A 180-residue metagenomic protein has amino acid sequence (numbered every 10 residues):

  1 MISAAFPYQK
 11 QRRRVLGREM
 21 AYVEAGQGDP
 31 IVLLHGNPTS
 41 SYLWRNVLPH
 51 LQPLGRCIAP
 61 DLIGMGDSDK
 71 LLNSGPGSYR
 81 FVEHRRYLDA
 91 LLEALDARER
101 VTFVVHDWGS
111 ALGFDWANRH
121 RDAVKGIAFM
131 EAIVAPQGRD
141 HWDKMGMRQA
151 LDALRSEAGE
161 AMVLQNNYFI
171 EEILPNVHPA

Functional and structural regions predicted by a protein language model:
M1-R12, G17-V23, P30, L43 (+3 more regions): Flexible "cap/lid" subdomain of the alpha/beta-hydrolase fold that forms the substrate-access gate
G26-G28, P53: Generic structural signal for short, solvent-exposed loop/turn connectors between secondary structure elements
D29-H35: Short beta-strand element of the alpha/beta-hydrolase
N37-L48: The serine-hydrolase catalytic nucleophile loop
N46-G55, A94: A short, Lys/Arg-enriched amphipathic alpha-helix followed by its capping loop at the start of a domain
P49, P60-I63: N-terminal cap/lid subdomain of alpha/beta-hydrolase-fold enzymes
